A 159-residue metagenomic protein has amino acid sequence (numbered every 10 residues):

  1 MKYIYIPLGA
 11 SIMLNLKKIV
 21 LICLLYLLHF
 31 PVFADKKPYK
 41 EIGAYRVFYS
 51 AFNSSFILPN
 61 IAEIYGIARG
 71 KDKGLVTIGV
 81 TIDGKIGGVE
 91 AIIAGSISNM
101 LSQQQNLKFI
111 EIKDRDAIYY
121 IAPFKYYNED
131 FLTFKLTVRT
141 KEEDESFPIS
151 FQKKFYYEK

Functional and structural regions predicted by a protein language model:
I4-V20: Bacterial N-terminal signal peptides that target proteins for export
H29-P31: N-terminal signal peptide c-region/cleavage motif recognized by signal peptidases
D35-L75: Beta-strand-rich domain onsets/edges
L75-D83, I121-P123: Short edge beta-strand/loop segments characteristic of extracellular beta-sandwich folds
K85-A94: Short flexible loop/turn segments that cap and initiate beta-strands
D114-I121: Aromatic sugar-binding surface patches on proteins that engage polysaccharides or sugar-phosphate polymers
L132-R139: Short, aromatic- and glycine-rich surface loops/edge beta-strands on solvent-exposed regions
T140-F147: Short acidic/polar inter-strand loop motif in beta-rich domains
